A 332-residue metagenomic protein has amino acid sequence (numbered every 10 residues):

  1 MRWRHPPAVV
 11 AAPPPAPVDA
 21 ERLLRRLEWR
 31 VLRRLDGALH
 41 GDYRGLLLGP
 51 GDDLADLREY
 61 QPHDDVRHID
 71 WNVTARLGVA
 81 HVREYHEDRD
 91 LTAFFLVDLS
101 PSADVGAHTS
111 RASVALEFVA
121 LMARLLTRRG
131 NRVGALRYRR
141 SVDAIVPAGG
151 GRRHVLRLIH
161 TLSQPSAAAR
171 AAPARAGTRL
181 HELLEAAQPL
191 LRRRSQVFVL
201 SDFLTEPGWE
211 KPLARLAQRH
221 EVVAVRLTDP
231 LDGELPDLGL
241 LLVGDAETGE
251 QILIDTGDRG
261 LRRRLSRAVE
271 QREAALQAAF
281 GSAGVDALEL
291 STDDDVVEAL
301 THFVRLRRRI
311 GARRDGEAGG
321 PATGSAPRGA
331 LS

Functional and structural regions predicted by a protein language model:
M1-L46, E59-D64, V73, V82-A120 (+1 more regions): Exposed, interaction-prone extracellular/peripheral surfaces
D56: Acidic, metal-associated active-site segment
R67-L77: N-terminal low-complexity, intrinsically disordered segments
